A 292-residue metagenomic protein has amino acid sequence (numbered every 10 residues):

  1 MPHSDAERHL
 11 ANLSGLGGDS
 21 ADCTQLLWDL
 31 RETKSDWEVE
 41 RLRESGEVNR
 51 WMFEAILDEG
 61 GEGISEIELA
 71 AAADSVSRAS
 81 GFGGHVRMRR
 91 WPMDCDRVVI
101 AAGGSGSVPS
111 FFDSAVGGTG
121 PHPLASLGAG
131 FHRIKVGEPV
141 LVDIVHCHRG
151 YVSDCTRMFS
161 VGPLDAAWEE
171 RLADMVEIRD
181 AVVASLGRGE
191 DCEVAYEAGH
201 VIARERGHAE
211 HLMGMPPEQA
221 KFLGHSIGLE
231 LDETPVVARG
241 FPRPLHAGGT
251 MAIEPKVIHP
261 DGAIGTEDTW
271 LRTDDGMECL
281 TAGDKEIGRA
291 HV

Functional and structural regions predicted by a protein language model:
M1-H291: Active-site neighborhoods and metal-handling regions in enzymes and metal-associated proteins
